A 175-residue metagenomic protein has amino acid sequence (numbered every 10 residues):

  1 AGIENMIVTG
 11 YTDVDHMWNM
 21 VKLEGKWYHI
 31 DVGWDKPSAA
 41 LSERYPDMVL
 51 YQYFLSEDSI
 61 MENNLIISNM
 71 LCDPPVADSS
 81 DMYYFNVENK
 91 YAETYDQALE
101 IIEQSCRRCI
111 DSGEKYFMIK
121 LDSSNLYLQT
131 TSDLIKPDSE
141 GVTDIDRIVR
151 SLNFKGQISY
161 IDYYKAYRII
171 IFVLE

Functional and structural regions predicted by a protein language model:
A1-L55: Hydrophobic/aromatic-rich core segments of domains that either
E24, D47, Q52-E175: N-terminal accessory/pre-domain segments preceding catalytic cores
